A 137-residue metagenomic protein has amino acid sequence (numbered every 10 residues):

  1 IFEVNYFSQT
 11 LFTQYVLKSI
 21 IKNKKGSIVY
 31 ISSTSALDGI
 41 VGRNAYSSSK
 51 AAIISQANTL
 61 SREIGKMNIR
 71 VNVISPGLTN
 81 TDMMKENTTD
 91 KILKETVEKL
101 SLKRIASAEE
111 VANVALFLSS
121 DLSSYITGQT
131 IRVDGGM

Functional and structural regions predicted by a protein language model:
I1-F2: A hydrophobic alpha-helix adjacent to the NAD(P)-binding/active-site core of NAD(P)-dependent oxidoreductases, strongly
T13, S49, A57: Active-site helix of classical SDR
K18, R62-K66, S124: Alpha-helical segment proximal to the catalytic Tyr-Lys
S33: Residue(s) in the substrate-gating loop at a strand-loop-helix junction that position the organic substrate next
L37, I54, S75-E86: Short, flexible catalytic-loop segment of classical short-chain dehydrogenase/reductase
G39-S47, T59: Active-site loop-to-helix junction immediately N-terminal to the catalytic Tyr of the SDR YXXXK motif in Rossmann-fold
V73, V97-L122, I126, V133-G135: C-terminal helical subdomain
